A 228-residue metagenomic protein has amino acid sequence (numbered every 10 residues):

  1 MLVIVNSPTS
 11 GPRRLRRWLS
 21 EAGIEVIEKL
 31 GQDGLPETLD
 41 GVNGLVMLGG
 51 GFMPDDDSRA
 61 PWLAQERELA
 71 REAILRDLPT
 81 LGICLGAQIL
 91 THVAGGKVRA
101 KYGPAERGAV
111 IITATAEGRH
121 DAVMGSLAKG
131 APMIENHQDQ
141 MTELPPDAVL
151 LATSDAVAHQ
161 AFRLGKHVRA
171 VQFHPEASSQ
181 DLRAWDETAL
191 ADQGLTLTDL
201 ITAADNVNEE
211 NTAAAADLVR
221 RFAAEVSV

Functional and structural regions predicted by a protein language model:
M1-A22: Short, charged N-terminal beta->alpha structural module
V3-I4, L63, L69, L75 (+1 more regions): Amide-donor transfer/coupling interface in amidating biosynthetic enzymes
I4-N6, G31, L85, F173: Cofactor-binding loop segments of dinucleotide-utilizing enzymes, especially the Rossmann-like FAD- and NAD(P)+-binding
G11, P54-D56, T91: Glycine/Thr-rich phosphate-binding loops of Rossmann-like dinucleotide-binding domains
R17-L81: Flexible gly/pro-rich beta->alpha loop and the following alpha-helix that scaffold active-site loops
G49-M53, G86, E176: Short glycine-rich anion-binding loops that position phosphate/pyrophosphate groups of nucleotides and phosphorylated
A73-K97: Catalytic nucleophile loop
Q88-I134: Ligand/cofactor pocket segment of small-molecule handling proteins
